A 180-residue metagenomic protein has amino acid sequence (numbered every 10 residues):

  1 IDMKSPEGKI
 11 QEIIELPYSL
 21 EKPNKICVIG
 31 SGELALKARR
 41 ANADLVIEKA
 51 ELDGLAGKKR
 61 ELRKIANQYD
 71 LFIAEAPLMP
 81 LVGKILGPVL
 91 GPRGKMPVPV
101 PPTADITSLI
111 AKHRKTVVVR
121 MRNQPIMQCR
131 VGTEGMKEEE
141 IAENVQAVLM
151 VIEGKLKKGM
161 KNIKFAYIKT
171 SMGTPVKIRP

Functional and structural regions predicted by a protein language model:
I1-L36, A56-R60: Translation machinery proteins
L20-K22, N123, M160-N162, M172: Short flexible coil/turn linkers enriched for glycine and charged/polar residues that connect secondary-structure
K25-G30, L45-V46, F72: Short, hydrophobic beta-strand segments that form beta-sheet elements in well-ordered domains
G30, V131-T133, T170-M172, P180: Flexible glycine-/small-residue-rich
S31-K37, N42, E48-E51: Ribosome large-subunit tunnel/peptidyl-transferase-proximal elements
A38, G91, I168: Residue-level signature of catalytic and energy-coupling elements of molecular machines, predominantly ATP/GTP-dependent
I47-M150: Long, charge-patterned amphipathic alpha-helical coiled-coil/hairpin "stalk" segments used as oligomerization
K155-A166: Flexible, glycine/charged-enriched surface loops at secondary-structure junctions
